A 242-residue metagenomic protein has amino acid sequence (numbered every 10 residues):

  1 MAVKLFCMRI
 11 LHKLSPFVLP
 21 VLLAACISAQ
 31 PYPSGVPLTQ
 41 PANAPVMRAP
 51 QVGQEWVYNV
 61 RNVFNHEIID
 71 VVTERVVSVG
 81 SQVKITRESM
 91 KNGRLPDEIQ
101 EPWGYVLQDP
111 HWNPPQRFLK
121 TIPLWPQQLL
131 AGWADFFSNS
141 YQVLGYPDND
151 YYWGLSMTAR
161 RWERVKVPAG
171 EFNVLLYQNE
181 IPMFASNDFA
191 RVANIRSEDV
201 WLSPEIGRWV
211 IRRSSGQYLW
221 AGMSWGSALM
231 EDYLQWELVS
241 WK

Functional and structural regions predicted by a protein language model:
M1-L11: N-terminal secretory signal peptides that target proteins for export/translocation
V3, A29-Y32, A44, W112 (+1 more regions): Short hydrophobic/aromatic-rich motifs at helix boundaries and adjacent loops
I10-K13, V76: Positively charged, low-complexity intrinsically disordered regions
S15-A25: Bacterial N-terminal signal peptides
P16, P45-R48, P115, I122-P123 (+1 more regions): Alpha-helical interaction segments
I27-I99, G145-K242: Acidic, serine/threonine-rich low-complexity disordered tracts
V77-S140: An acidic-aromatic
